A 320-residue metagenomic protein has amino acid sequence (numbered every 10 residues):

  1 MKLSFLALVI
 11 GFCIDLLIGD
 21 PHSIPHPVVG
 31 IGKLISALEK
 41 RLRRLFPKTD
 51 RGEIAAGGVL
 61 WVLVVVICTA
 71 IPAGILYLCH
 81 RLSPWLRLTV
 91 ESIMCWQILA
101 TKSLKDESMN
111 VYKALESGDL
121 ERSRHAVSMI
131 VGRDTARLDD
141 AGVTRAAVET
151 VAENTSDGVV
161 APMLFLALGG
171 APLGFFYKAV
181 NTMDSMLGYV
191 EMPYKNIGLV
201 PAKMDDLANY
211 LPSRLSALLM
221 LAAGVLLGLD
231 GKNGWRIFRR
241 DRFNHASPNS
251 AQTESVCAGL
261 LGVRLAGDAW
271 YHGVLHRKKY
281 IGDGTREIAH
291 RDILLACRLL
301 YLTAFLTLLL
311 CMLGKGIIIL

Functional and structural regions predicted by a protein language model:
M1-V180, G188-L320: Hydrophobic alpha-helical transmembrane segments
S185: Glycine-rich phosphate/dinucleotide-binding loop and adjoining beta-alpha-beta core of small-molecule
